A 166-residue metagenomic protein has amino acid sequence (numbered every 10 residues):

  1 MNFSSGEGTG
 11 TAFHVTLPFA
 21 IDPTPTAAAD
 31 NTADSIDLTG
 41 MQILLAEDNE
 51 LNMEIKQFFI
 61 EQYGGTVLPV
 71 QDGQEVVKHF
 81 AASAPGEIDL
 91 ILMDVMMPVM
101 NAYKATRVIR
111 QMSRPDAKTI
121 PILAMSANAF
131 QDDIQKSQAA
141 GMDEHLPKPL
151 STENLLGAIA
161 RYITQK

Functional and structural regions predicted by a protein language model:
M1-F3, E7-K166: C-terminal compact regulatory domains
